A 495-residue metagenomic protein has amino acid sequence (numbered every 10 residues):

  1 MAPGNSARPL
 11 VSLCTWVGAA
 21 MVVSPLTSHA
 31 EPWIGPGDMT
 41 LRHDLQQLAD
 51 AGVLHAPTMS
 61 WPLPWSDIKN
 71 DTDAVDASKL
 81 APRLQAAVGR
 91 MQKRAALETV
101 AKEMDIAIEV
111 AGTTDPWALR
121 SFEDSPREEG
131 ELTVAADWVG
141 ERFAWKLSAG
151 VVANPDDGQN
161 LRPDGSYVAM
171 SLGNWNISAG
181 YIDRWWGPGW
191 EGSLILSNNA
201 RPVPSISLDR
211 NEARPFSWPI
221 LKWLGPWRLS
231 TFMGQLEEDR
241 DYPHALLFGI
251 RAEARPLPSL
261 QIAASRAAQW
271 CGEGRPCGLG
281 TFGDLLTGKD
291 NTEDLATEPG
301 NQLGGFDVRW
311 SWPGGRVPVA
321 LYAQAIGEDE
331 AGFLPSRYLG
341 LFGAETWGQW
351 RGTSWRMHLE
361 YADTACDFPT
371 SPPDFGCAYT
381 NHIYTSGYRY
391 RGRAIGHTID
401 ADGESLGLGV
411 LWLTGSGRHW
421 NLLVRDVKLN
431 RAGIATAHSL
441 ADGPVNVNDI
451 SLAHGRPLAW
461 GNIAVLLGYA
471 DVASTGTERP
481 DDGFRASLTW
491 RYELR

Functional and structural regions predicted by a protein language model:
M1-L10: N-terminal secretory signal peptides that target proteins for export/translocation
G4, S28-L54, D73-E109: N-terminal propeptides
V23-T27: N-terminal signal peptide c-region/cleavage motif recognized by signal peptidases
G37, L41, K93-A149, I177 (+1 more regions): Transmembrane beta-strand segments of Gram-negative outer membrane beta-barrel proteins
P57-M59, S78, K93-M104, W138-W145 (+8 more regions): Short loop/turn motifs that connect adjacent beta-strands in outer-membrane beta-barrel proteins
P126-W223: Well-ordered mid-protein domain cores that form the structural environment of catalytic cofactors
W185, S205-T385, A401-L408, L413 (+5 more regions): Signature for the C-terminal beta-barrel architecture of outer-membrane proteins
S205, A252, R456, L466 (+1 more regions): Outer-membrane beta-barrel "beta-signal"
